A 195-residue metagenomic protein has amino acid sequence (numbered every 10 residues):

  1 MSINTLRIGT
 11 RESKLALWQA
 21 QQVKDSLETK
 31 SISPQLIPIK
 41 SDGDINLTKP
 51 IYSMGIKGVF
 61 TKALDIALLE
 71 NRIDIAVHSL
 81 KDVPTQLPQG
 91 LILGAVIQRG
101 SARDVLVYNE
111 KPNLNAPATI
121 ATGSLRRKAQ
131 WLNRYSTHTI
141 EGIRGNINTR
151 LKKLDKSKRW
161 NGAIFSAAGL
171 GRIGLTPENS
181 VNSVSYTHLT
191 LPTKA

Functional and structural regions predicted by a protein language model:
M1-K81, P88-L91, A195: N-terminal hydrophobic or amphipathic helices and topogenic motifs
W18-Q19, T85-Q86, Q130-W131, R150-K153 (+1 more regions): Phosphate- and divalent-cation-binding pockets in alpha/beta enzyme and binding domains that engage nucleotide-derived
L36-P38, H138-N146: Short beta-strand-to-loop elements that line the ligand-binding cleft of bilobed periplasmic-binding protein-like
L68, L154-D155: Hydrophobic residues within well-ordered alpha-helices
L80-K81, Q89-T137: A conserved helix-loop-strand patch within extracytoplasmic ligand-binding domains of the periplasmic binding
K81-L87, D155, W160-N179: A ligand-binding cleft/hinge motif common to bilobed small-molecule-binding domains
Q98-A102, I143-N148, G169: Short, acidic/turn-prone active-site loops that include or flank metal/cofactor- and phosphate-binding residues
T187-T193: Conserved small/polar residues in nucleotide/adenosyl-binding loops
